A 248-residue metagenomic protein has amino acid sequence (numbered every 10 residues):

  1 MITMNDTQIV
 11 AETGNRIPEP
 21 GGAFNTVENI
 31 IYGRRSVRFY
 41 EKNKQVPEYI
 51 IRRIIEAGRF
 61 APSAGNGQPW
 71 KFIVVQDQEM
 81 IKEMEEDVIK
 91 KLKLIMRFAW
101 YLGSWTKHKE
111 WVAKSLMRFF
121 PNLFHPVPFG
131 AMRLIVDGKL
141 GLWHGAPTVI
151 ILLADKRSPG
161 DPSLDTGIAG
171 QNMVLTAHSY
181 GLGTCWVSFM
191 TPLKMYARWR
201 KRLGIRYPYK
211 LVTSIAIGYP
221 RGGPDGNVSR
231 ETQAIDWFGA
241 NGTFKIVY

Functional and structural regions predicted by a protein language model:
M1-Q45, Y49, R53: Short acidic N-proximal helix/loop "leader" segments that mark the beginning of a domain or an inter-domain linker
N5-A23, K210-Y248: C-terminal helix-cap and adjacent tail motif
I30, V149-I151, S214-A216: Conserved hydrophobic/aromatic beta-strand scaffold that supports enzyme active sites
R53-R59, T148-R200: Small-aliphatic-rich amphipathic alpha-helix that forms the alpha element of a beta-alpha
A64-G67, G141-H144, I205-P208: Solvent-exposed alpha-helices and their adjacent loops that cap or buttress functional pockets in soluble metabolic
G65-Q76, F189: Short loop-to-beta-strand entry elements in the cores of soluble alpha/beta enzymes
V74-D161: Glycine/small-residue-rich phosphate/adenosyl-binding loop
K93-E110, K201-V228: A glycine-rich helix N-cap at a beta->alpha junction
